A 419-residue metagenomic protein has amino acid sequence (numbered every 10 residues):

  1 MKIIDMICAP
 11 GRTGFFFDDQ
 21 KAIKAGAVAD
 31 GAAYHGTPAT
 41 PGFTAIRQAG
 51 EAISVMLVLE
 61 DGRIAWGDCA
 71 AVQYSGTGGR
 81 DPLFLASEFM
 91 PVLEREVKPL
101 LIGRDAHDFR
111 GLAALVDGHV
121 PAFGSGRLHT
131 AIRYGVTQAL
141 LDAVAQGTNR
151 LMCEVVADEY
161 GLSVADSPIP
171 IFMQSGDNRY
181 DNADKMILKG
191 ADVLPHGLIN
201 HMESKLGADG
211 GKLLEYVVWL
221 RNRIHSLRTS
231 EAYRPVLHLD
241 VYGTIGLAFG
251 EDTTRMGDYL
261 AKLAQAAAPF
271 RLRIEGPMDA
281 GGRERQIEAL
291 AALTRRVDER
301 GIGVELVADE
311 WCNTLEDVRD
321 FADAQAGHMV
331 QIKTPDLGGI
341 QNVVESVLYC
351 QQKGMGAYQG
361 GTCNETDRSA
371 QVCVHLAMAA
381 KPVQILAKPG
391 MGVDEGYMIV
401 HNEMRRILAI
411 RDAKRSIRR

Functional and structural regions predicted by a protein language model:
M1-D5, M391-R419: N-terminal charge/polar-biased segments
M1-M56: Short, Gly/Pro- and small/polar-rich lid/capping loops
I53-D61, A65-A71, N182-P195, Y259-K262 (+1 more regions): Short beta-strand elements
V58, I64-T148: Metal- or metallocofactor-binding catalytic centers and their adjacent structured scaffolds across diverse enzyme
R95-G103, Y180, Y358-E365, K381-E395 (+1 more regions): Short, basic, helix/turn surface patches
A122-R296, G303, V307-E310: Active-site-facing alpha/beta catalytic cores
R150, M355, P382: Short glycine/serine/threonine/alanine-rich loop segments
L227-L376, L386-M404: Catalytic core of soluble alpha/beta enzymes
